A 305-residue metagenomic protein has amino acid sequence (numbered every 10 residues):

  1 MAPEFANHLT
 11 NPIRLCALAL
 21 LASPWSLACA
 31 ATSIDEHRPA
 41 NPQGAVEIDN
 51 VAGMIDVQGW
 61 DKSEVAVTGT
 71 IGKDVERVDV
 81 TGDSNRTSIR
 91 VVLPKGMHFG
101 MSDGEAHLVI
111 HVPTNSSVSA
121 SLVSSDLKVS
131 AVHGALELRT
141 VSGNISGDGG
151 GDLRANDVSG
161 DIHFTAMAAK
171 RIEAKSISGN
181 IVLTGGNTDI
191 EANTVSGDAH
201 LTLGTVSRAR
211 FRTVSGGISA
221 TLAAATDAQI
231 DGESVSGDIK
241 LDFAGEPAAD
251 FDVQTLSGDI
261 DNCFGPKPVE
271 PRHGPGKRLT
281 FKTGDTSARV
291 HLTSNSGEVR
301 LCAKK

Functional and structural regions predicted by a protein language model:
M1-K305: Intrinsically disordered, low-complexity terminal regions
